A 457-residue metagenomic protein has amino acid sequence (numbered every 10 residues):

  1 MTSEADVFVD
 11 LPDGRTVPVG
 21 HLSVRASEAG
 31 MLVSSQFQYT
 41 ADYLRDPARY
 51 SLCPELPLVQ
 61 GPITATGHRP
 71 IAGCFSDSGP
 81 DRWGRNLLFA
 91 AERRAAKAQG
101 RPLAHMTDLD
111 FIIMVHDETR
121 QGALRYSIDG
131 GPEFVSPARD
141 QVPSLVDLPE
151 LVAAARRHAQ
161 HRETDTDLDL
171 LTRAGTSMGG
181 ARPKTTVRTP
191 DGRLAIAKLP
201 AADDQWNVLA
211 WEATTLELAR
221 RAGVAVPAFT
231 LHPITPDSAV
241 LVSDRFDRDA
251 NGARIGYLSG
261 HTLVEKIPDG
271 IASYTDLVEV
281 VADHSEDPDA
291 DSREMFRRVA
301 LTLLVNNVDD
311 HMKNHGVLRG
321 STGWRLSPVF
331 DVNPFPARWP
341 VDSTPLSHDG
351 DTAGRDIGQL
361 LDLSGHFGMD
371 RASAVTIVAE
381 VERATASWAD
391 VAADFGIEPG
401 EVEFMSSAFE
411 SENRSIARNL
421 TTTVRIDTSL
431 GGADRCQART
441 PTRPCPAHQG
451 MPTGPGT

Functional and structural regions predicted by a protein language model:
M1-M312, G316-L430, P455-T457: Phosphate/dinucleotide-binding and metal-coordinating scaffold of catalytic cores in nucleotide-dependent enzymes
G431-R443: Short Cys/His-rich zinc-binding micro-motifs
P444-T457: Long, low-complexity, intrinsically disordered segments
